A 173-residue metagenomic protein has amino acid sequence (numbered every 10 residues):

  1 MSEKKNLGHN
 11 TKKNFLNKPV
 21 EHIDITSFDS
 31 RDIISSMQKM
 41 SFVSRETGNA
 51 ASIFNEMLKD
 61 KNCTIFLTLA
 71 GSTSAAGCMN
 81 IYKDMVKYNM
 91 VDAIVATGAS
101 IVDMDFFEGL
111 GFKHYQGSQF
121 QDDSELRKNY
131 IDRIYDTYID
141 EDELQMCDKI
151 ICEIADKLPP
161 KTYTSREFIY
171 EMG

Functional and structural regions predicted by a protein language model:
S2-Q145, K149-Y163, E167-G173: Metallocofactor- and cofactor-centric catalytic cores in central/energy metabolism, strongly enriched
